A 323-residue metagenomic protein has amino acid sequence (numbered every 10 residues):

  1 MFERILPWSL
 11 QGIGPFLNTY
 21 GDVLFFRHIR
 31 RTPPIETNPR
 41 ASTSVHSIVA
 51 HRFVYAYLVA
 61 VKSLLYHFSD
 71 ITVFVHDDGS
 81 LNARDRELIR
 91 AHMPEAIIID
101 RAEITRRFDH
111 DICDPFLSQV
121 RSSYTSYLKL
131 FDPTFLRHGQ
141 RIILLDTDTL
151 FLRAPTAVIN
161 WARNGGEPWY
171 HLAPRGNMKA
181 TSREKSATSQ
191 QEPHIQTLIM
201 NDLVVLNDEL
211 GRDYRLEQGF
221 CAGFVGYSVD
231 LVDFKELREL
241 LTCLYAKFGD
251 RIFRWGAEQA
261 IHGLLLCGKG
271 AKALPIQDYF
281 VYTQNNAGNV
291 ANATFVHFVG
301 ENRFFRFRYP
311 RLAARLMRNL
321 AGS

Functional and structural regions predicted by a protein language model:
M1-S42, L198-S323: A glycosyltransferase accessory/donor-loop signature
H51-F68: Histidine-anchored nucleotide/phosphate-binding helix
T72-S80, Y170-A173: Short internal beta-strands
L88-L136: Active-site-proximal specificity loops/subdomain of glycosyltransferases
D109-R121, E184-T188, V290-T294: Short, surface-exposed amphipathic charged segments that create phosphate/polyanion-binding patches used for binding
I142: Short aromatic/hydrophobic "clamp" motif used to bind/position activated sugar donors
D146-L150: The conserved acidic donor/metal-binding loop of glycosyltransferases
F151-T188: Conserved donor-nucleotide/metal-binding helix-loop-beta segment in metal-dependent transferases, i.e., the alpha-helix
